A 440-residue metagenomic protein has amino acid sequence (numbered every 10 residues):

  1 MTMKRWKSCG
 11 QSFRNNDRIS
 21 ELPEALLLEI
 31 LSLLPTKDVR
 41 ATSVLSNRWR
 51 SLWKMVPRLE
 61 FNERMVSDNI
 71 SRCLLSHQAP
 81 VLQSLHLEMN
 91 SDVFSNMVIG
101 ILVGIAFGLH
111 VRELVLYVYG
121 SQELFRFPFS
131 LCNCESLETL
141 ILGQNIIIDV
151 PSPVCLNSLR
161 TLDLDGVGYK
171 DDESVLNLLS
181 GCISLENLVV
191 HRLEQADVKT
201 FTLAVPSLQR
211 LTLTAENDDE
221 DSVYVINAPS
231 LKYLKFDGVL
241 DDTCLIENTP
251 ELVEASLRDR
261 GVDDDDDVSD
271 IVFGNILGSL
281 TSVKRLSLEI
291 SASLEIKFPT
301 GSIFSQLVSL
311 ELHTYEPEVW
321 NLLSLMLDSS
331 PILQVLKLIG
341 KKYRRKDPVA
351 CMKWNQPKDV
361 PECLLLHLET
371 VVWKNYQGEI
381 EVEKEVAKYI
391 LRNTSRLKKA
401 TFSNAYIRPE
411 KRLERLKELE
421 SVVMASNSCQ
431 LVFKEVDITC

Functional and structural regions predicted by a protein language model:
M1-K4, A405-C440: C-terminal helix/juxtamembrane-tail motif
T2-R5, G10-A204, C363: Leucine-rich repeat
L33, A41, R64-S71, S76 (+11 more regions): Leucine-rich repeat
V56, L82, V111-L114, L137 (+12 more regions): Conserved hydrophobic position(s) of the canonical leucine-rich repeat
P57-N62, H77-D92, L109-Y119, L137-E138 (+2 more regions): LRR N-terminal entry segment and analogous cap-like coil->beta motifs
G100-I105, P128-C134, P151-L159, V175-I183 (+10 more regions): A structural signal for leucine-rich repeat
